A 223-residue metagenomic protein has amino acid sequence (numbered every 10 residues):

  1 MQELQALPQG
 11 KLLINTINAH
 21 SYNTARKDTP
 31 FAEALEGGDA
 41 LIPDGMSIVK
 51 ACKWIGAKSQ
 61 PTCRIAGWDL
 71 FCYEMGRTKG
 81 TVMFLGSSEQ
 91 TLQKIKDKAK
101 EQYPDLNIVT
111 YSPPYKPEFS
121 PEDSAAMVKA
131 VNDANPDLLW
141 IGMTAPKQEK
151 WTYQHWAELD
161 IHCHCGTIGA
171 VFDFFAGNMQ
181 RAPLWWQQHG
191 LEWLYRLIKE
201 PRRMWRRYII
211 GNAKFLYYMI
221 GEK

Functional and structural regions predicted by a protein language model:
M1-I65, D69: N-terminal nucleotide/polyanion-binding subdomain common to many enzyme families
K11, G80, D160-H164: A short helix->loop->beta-strand "cap" motif at the edges of active sites that frequently abuts
N18-Y22, M143-Q148, V171: Short glycine-rich anion-binding loops that position phosphate/pyrophosphate groups of nucleotides and phosphorylated
V49-K50, R181-K223: A transmembrane-helix-recognition feature enriched in membrane-embedded lipid enzymes and envelope glyco-/phospholipid
C52-A130, A134-N135: Conserved beta-alpha
K96, E149-E158: Short Gly/Thr/Asp-enriched flexible loops that form oxyanion-binding sites at enzyme active sites
P113-E118, I161-K199: Short, flexible loop segments at boundaries between secondary-structure elements
V131-A145: Proline-aspartate-enriched helix->loop->beta-strand connector
